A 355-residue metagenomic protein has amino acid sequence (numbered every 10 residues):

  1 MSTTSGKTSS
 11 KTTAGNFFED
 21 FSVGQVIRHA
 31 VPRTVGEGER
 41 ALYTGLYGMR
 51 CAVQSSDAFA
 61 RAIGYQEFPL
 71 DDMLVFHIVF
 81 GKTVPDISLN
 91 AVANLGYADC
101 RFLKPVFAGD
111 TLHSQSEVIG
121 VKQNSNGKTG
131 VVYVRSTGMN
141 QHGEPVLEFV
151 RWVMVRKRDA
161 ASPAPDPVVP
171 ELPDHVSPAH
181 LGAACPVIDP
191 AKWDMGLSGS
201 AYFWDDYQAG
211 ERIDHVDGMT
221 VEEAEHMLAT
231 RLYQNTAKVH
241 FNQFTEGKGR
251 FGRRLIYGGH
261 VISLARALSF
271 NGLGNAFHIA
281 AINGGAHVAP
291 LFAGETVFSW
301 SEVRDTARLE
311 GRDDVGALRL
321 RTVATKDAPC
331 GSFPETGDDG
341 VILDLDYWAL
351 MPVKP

Functional and structural regions predicted by a protein language model:
S2-L95, K157-I282, T336-D344, L350-P355: Hot-dog-fold acyl-thioester-processing enzymes
S2-S9, T13-Q25, K104-C185, A293 (+1 more regions): HotDog/MaoC-like acyl-thioester-processing domains
R33, E39, V118, M219-T220 (+5 more regions): A broadly conserved detector of short glycine/acidic/proline-rich loop/turn motifs that flank catalytic sites and bind
A93-K104, V118-G120, H278-L291, R304: A cross-kingdom feature marking solvent-exposed beta-strand/loop segments within repeated, beta-rich binding/scaffold
